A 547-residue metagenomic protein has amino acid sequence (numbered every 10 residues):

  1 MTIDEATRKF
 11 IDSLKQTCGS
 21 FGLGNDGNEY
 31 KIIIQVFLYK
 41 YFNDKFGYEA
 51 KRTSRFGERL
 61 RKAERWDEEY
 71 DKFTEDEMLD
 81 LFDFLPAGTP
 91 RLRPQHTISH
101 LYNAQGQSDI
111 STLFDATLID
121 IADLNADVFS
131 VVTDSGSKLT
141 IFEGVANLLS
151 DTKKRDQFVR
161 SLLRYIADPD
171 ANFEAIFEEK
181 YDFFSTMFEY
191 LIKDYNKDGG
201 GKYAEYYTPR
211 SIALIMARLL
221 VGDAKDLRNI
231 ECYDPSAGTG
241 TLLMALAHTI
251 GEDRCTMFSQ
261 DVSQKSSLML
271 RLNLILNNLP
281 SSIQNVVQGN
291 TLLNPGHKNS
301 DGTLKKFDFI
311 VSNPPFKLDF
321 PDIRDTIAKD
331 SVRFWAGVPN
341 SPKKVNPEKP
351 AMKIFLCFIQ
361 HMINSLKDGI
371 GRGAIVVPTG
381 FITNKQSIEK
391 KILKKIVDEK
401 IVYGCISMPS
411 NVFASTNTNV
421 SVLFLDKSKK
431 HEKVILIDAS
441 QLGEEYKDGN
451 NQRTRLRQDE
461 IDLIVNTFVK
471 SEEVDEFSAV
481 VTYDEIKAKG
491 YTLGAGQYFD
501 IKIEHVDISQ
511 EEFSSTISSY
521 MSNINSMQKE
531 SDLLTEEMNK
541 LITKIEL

Functional and structural regions predicted by a protein language model:
M1-I215, L220, S282, T291 (+3 more regions): Non-catalytic, mostly N-terminal accessory regions of nucleic-acid modification and defense proteins
G19, L274, L293-S300, H361-M362 (+2 more regions): Generic recognition of flexible, low-complexity loop/linker segments
Q157-S161, K202-E205, S259, P347-A351 (+1 more regions): Alpha-helix N-cap/helix-initiation motif
E174-A175, G296, I382-K385: A generic structural signal for short coil/turn motifs at secondary-structure boundaries
F184-F188, A213, L243, S267 (+3 more regions): Hydrophobic face of alpha-helices
K202-S312, K317-K329, V377-G380, K391-I392 (+2 more regions): Conserved S-adenosyl-L-methionine
L304-L547: A conserved structural/catalytic subdomain of Rossmann-like adenosyl-cofactor enzymes
